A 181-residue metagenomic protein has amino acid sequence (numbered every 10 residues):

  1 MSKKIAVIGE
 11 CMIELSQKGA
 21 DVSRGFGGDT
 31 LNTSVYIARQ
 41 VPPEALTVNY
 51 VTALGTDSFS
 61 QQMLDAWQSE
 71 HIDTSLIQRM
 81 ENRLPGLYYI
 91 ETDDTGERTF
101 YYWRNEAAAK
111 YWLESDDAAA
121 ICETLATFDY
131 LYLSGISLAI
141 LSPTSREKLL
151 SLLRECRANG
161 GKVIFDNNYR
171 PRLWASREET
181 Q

Functional and structural regions predicted by a protein language model:
M1-I72: Glycine-rich phosphate/adenosyl-contacting loop at the front of the ribokinase-like
M1-S2, S115-T124, K148-E155: Short amphipathic alpha-helices and their capping/turn segments at secondary-structure boundaries
A6-I8, Y130-Y132, I164: Structural motif
L15, A45-I136: Conserved N-terminal subdomain of the carbohydrate kinase-like
G19, S60-Q61, E114-S115, P143-R146 (+1 more regions): Conserved strand-to-helix beginnings and helix N-cap segments that scaffold or border functional pockets
G25-N32, L113-D116, E179: Short secondary-structure boundary/capping elements
I136-Q181: Conserved beta-alpha-beta core of the PfkB/ribokinase-like small-molecule kinase fold
